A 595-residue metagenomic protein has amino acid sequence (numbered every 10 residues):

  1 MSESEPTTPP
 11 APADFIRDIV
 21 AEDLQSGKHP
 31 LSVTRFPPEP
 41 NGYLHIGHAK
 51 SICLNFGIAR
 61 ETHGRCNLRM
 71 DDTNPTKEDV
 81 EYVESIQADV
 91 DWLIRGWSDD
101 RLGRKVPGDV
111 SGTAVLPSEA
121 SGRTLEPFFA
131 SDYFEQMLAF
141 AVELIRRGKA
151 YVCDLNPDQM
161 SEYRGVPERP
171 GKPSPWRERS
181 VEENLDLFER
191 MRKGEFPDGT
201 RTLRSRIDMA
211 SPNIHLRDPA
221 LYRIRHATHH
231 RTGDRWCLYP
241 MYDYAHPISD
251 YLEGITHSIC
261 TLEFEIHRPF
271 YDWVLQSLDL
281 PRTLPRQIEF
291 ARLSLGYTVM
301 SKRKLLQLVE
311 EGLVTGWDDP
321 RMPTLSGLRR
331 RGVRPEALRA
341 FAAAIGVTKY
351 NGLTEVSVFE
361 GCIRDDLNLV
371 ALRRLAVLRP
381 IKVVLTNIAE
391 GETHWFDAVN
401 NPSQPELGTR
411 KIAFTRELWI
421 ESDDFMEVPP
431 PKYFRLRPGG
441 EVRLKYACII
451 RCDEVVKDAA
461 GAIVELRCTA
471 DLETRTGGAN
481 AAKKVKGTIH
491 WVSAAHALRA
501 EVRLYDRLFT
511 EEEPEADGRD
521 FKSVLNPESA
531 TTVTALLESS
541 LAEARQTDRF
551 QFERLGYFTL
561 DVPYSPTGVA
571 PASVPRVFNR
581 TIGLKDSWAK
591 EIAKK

Functional and structural regions predicted by a protein language model:
S2-P173, E263-Q287, R292-S301, L306-E311: N-terminal Rossmann-like or analogous alpha/beta NTP/dinucleotide-binding catalytic cores that position adenine
L24, M191-R192, V309, R329: Hydrophobic residues in alpha-helical segments
T34-N41, C66-T73, Y251-I259, D319-L325 (+1 more regions): Glycine- and acidic
N74, V80-E81, G112, F129 (+5 more regions): Active-site cores that bind ATP or allylic diphosphates and position pyrophosphate for catalysis
D132, S258-C260, S326-R330: Short, well-ordered beta-strand elements within core beta-sheets of diverse protein domains
F264-R268, D272-V274, E336-R339, A343-G346 (+1 more regions): Core subunits and conserved enzymes of cellular information-processing and envelope-translocation systems across
T283-C362: Long, charged, mostly alpha-helical binding arms that flank functional sites
